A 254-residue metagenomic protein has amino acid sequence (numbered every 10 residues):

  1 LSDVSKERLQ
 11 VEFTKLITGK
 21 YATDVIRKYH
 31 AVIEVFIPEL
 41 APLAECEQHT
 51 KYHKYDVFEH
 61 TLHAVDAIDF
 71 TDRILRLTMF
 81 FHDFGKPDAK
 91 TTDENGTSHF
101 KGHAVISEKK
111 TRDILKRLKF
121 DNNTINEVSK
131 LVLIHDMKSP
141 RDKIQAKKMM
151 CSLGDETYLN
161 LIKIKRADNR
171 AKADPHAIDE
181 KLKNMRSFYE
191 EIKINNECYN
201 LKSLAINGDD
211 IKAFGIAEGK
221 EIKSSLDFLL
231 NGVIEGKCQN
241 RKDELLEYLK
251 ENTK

Functional and structural regions predicted by a protein language model:
L1-D3, K15, H99-G102, D136-M137 (+3 more regions): A short, ordered amphipathic alpha-helix with a cationic face
L1-F80, F84-G102, I106-K119, K220-V233 (+1 more regions): Glycine- and charge-enriched loop/helix tracts that form the active or gating conduit in phosphate/cation-handling
L1-R8, G102-I106, L133-S139, S187-I194 (+1 more regions): Short, mixed-charge aromatic SLiMs
R8, K20-D24, E59, I106 (+6 more regions): Generic recognition of short, well-ordered alpha-helical interface segments
Y29, A64, S107, V132 (+3 more regions): A residue-level signal for conserved active-site and pocket-lining positions in enzyme catalytic cores
Q48-D66, F120-H176: Histidine/acidic-rich helix-loop-helix segments that form or flank divalent-metal centers in metalloenzyme catalytic
D72-R76, S129, E156-I164, L201-G208: Active-site lining segments that contact anionic ligands and/or coordinate catalytic metals
R112-R117, R170-K254: Charged substrate- and nucleic-acid-binding regions of tRNA-handling and nucleotidyl-transfer enzymes, centered on
